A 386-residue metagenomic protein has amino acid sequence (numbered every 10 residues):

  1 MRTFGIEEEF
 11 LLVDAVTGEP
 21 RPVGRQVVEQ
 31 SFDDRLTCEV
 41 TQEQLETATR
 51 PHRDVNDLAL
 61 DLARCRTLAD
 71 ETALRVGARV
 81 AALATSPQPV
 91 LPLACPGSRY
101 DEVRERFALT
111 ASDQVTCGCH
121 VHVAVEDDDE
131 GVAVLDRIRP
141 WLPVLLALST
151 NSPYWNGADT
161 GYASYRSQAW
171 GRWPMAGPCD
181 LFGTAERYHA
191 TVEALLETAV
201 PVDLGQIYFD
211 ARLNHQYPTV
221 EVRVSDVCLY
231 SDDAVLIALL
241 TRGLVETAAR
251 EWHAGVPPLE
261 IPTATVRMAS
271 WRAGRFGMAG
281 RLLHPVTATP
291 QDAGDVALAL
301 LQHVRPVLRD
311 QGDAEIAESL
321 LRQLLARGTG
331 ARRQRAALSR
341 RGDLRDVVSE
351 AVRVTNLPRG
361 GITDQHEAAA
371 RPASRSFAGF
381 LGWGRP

Functional and structural regions predicted by a protein language model:
M1-V76, P92, V103, W170-P386: C-terminal accessory/tail domains of diverse enzymes
L83, P87-P89, S98, V103-C119 (+2 more regions): Metal-dependent DNA replication initiation modules
A94-P96: Surface-exposed, active-site-proximal loop segments in enzymatic domains
